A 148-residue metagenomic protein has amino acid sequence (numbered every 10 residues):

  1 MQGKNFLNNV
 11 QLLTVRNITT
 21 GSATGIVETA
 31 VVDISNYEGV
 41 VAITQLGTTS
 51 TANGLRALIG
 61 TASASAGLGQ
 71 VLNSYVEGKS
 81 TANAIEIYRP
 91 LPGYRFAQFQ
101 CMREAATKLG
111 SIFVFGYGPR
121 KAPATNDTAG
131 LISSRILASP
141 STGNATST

Functional and structural regions predicted by a protein language model:
M1-T148: Surface-exposed, low-hydrophobicity beta-strand/loop segments enriched in small/polar/acidic residues
